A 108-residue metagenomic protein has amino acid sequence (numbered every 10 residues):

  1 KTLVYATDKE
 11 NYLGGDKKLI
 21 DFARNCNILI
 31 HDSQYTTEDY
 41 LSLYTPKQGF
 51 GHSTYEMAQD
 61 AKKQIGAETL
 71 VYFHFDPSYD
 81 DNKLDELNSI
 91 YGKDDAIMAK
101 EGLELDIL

Functional and structural regions predicted by a protein language model:
K1-Y72, L84-Y91: Metal-dependent phosphodiesterase/nuclease catalytic metal-binding core
D8, F75, E101: Cofactor-binding loop segments of dinucleotide-utilizing enzymes, especially the Rossmann-like FAD- and NAD(P)+-binding
T36, P77-S78: Residue-level marker for beta-strand->alpha-helix junctions and adjacent short loops that shape enzyme
Y79-L103: Short acidic, glycine/proline-enriched helix-loop-strand junctions
L105-L108: Generic detection of short hydrophobic beta-strand segments and adjacent strand-loop junctions
